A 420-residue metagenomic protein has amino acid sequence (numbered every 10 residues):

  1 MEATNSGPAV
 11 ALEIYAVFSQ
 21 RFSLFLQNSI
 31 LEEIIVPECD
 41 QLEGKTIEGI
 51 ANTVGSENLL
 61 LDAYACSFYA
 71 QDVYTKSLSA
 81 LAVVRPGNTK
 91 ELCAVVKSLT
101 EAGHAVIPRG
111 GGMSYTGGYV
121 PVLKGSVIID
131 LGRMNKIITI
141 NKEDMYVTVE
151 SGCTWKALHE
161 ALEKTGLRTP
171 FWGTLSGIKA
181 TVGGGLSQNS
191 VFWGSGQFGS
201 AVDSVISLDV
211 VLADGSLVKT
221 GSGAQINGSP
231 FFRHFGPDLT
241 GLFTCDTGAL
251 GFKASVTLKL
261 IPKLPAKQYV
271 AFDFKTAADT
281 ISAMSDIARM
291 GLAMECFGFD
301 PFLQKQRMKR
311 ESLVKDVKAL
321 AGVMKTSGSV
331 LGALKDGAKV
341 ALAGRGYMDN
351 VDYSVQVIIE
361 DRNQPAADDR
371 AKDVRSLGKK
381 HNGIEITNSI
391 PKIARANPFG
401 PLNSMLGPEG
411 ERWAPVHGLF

Functional and structural regions predicted by a protein language model:
N5-K97, M113-M145, K392-H417: N-terminal flexible segment immediately upstream of the FAD-binding catalytic core in FAD-dependent oxidoreductases
A11-I14, F18, A63, I281 (+1 more regions): C-terminal substrate-recognition/cap domain of FAD-linked oxidoreductases
L26, A70-T75, N135-I140, V256-L264 (+2 more regions): Short, flexible, solvent-exposed loop/turn segments with mixed acidic/basic and small polar residues
D62, R109, G132, W172 (+6 more regions): Generic beta-strand/beta-sheet core signal
L81-R85, V147-T148, Q268-D273, D352-R362 (+1 more regions): Short cationic amphipathic helices and targeting signals
P108-G112, Y119, L131, S151 (+1 more regions): Glycine-rich, histidine-containing beta strand-loop boundary motifs that form or position
I137-I140, E150-S151, W155-L292, C296-G298: FAD-binding subdomain of flavoenzyme oxidoreductases
